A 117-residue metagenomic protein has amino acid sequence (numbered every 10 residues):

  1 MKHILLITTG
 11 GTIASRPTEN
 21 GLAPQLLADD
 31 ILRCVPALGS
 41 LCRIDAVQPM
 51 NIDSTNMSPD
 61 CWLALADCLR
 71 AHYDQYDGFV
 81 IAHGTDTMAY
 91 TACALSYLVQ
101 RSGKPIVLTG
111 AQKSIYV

Functional and structural regions predicted by a protein language model:
M1-V117: Active-site histidine-anchored catalytic micro-motif
